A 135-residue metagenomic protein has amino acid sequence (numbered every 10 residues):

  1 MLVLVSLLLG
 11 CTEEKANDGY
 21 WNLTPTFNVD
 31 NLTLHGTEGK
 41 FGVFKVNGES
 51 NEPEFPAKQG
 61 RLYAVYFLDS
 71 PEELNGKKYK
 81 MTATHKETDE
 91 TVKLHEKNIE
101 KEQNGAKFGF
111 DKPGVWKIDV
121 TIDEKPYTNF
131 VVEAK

Functional and structural regions predicted by a protein language model:
M1-L2: Sec-dependent signal peptide recognition, specifically the positively charged N-region followed immediately by
L7-G10: C-terminal motif of bacterial Sec signal peptides marking the signal peptidase cleavage site
E14-G109, I122, P126-K135: Contiguous segments within soluble domain cores/interaction surfaces
K112-W116: Short tyrosine-centred short linear motifs in exposed loops/low-complexity segments
